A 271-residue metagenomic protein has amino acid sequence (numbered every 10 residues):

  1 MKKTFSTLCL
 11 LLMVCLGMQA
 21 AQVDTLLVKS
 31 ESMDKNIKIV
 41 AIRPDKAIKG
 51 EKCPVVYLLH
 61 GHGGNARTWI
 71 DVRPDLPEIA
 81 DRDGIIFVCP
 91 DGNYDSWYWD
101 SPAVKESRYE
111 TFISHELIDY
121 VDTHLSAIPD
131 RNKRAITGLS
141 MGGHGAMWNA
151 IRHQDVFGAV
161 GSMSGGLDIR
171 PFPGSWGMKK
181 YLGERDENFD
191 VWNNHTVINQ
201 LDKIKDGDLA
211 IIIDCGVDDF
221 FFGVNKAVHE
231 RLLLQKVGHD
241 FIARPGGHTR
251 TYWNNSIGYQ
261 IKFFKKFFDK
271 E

Functional and structural regions predicted by a protein language model:
M1-T4: Positively charged n-region of N-terminal signal peptides that target proteins for export
S6-T7, T25: Generic early N-terminus positional signal peaking at residue ~5-7
T7-G17: Bacterial N-terminal signal peptides
A20-E271: Non-catalytic cap/lid and distal C-terminal segments of serine-dependent acyl enzymes
